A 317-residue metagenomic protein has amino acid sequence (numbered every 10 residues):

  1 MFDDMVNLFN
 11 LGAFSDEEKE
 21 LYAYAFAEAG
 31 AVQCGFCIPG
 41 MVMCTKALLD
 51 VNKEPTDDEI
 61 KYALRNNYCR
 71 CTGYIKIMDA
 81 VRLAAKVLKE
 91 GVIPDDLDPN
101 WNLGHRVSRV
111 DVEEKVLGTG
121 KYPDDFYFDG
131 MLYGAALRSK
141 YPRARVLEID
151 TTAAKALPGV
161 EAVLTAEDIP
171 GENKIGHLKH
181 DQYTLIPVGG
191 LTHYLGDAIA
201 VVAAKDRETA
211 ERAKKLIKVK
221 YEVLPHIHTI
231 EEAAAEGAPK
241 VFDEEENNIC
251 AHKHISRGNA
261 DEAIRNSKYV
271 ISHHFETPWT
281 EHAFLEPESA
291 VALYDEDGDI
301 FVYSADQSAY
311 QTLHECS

Functional and structural regions predicted by a protein language model:
M1-D96: Signature of N-terminal electron-transfer/Fe-S-associated modules in redox systems
F2-G35, T209-E232, C250-K253, S308-T312: Gly/Pro-rich active-site capping loops and adjacent beta-alpha segments that organize cofactor/substrate pockets
F26-A27, F126-G130, T184-I186, L191-G196 (+3 more regions): Solvent-exposed alpha-helices and their adjacent loops that cap or buttress functional pockets in soluble metabolic
V32-C34, A198-A200, D299-V302: Short active-site oxyanion
Q33, Y68, P123-D125, T152 (+5 more regions): A generic local secondary-structure boundary/capping motif
T45-L49, Y74-I75, R82-L83, N173-L178 (+2 more regions): Short acidic, glycine/serine/threonine-rich loops at helix termini
A85-H252, V270: Flexible, low-hydrophobicity surface segments
A260-S317: Conserved beta-alpha junction segments in alpha/beta enzyme cores
